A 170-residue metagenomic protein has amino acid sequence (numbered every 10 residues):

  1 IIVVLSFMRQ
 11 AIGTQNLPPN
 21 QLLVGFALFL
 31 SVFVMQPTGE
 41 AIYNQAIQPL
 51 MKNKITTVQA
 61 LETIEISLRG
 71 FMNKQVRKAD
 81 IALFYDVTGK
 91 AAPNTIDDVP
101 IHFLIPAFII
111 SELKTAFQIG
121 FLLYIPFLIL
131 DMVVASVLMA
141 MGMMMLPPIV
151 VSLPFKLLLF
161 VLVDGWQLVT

Functional and structural regions predicted by a protein language model:
I1-T170: Hydrophobic alpha-helical segments and their helix-loop boundaries in membrane and membrane-proximal proteins
